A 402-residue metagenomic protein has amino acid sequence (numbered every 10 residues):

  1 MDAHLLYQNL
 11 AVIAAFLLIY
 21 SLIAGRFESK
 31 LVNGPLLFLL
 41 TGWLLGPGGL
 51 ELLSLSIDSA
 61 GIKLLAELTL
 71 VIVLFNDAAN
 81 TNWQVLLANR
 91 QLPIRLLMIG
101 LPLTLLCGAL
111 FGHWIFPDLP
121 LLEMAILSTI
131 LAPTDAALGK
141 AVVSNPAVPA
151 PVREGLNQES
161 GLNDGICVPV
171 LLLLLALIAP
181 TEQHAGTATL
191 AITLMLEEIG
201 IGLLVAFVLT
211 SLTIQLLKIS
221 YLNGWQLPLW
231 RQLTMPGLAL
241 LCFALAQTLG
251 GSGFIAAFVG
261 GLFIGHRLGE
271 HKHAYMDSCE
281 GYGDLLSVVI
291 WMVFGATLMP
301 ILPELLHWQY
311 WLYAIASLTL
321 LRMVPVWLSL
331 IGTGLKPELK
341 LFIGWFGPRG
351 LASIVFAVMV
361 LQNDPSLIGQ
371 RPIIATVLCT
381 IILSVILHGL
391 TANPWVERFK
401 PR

Functional and structural regions predicted by a protein language model:
M1-R402: Transmembrane helical cores of multi-pass secondary ion antiporters/exchangers
